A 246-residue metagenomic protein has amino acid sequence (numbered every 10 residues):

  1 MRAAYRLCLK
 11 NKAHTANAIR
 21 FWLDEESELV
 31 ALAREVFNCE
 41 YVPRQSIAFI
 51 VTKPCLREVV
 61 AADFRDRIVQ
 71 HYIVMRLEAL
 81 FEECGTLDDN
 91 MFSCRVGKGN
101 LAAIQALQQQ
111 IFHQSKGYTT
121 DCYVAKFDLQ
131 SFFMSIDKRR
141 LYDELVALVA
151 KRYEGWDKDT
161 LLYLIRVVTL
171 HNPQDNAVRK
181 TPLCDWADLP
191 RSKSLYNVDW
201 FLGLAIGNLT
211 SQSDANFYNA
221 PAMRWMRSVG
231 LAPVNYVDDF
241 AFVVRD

Functional and structural regions predicted by a protein language model:
M1-N11, P43-A48, V74-E82, S115 (+2 more regions): Short, compositionally biased low-complexity segments
M1-V30: Non-catalytic, polymerase-adjacent accessory regions of viral genome-replication enzymes
R2, E26, V30, A62 (+9 more regions): Non-catalytic, well-ordered alpha-helical scaffold segments
N11-T15, R44-Q70, G85-K98, N172 (+2 more regions): Short, conserved non-catalytic motifs in the polymerase core
W22-Q45: Amphipathic alpha-helical blocks
V74-D137: Active-site-proximal segment of RNA-dependent polymerases
K116-V237, A241-D246: Conserved polymerase palm-domain catalytic core
